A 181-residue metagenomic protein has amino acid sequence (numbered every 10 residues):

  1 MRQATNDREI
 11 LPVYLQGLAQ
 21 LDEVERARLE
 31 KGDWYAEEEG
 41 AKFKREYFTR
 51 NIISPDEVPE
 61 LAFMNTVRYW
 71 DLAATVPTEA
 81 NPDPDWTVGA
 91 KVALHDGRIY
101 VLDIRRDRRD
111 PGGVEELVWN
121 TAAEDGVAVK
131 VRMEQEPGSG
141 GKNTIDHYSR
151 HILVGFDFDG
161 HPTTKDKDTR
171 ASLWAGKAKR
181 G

Functional and structural regions predicted by a protein language model:
M1-A4, Q135-E136: G-domain G4 guanine-recognition motif of GTPases
Q3-P77: ATPase catalytic-site recognition across NTP-hydrolyzing enzymes
E9, A80, I99: Short acidic, gly/pro-rich beta-turn/loop elements at beta-sheet edges and active-site/ligand-binding grooves
D33, V88-G181: Mg2+-dependent endonuclease catalytic cores in nucleic-acid-processing enzymes, primarily RNase H-like
P59-E60, P82, E124: Generic structural signal for beta-strand residues in well-ordered domains
A62-F63, D85, V127: Residue-level preference for short coil/turn positions at secondary-structure junctions
A80-T87: Short, flexible loop/turn motifs enriched in small residues
